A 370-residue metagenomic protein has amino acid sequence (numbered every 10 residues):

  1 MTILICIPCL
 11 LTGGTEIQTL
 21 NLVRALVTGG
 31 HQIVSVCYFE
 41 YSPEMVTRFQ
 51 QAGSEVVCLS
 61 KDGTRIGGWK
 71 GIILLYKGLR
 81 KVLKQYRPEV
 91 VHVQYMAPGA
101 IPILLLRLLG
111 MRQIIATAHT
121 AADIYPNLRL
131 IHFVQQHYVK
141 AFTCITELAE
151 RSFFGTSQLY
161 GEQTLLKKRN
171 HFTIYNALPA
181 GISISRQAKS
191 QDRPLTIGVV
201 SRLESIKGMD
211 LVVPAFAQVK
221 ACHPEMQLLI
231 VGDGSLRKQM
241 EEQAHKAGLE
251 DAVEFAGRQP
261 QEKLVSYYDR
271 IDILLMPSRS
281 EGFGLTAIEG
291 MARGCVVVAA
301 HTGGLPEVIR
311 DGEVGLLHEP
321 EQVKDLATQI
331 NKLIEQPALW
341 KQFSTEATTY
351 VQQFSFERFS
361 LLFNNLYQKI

Functional and structural regions predicted by a protein language model:
I5-G13, I17-I73, E162-K167, S235: N-terminal strand-loop element at the rim of the active site of nucleotide-sugar-dependent glycosyltransferases
E16-R24, L195, V199-A221, S235-E241 (+2 more regions): A conserved mid-protein helix/loop that constitutes part of the nucleotide-sugar donor-binding site
V57, V139-I184: Donor nucleotide-sugar binding/catalytic pocket of nucleotide-sugar-dependent glycosyltransferases
L83, R258-Q259, S266-I271: Short alpha-helical donor nucleotide-sugar binding micro-motif in glycosyltransferases
V93-G99: Short His-centered aromatic/hydrophobic patch
R279: Aromatic "clamp/platform" in nucleotide-sugar-dependent glycosyltransferases that forms part of the donor/acceptor
V296-A299: Short hydrophobic beta-strand element within catalytic cores of glycosyltransferases and related nucleotide-activated
D311-G312, L316-V323, K332-P337: Conserved acidic donor-binding segment of nucleotide-sugar-dependent glycosyltransferases
